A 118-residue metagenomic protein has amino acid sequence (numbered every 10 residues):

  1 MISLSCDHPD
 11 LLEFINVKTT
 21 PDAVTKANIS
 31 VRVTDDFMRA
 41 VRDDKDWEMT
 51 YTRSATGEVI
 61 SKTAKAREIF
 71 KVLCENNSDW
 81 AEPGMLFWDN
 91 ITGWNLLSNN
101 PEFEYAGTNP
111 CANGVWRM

Functional and structural regions predicted by a protein language model:
M1-M118: Active-site cavity-forming subdomains of large catalytic enzyme subunits
